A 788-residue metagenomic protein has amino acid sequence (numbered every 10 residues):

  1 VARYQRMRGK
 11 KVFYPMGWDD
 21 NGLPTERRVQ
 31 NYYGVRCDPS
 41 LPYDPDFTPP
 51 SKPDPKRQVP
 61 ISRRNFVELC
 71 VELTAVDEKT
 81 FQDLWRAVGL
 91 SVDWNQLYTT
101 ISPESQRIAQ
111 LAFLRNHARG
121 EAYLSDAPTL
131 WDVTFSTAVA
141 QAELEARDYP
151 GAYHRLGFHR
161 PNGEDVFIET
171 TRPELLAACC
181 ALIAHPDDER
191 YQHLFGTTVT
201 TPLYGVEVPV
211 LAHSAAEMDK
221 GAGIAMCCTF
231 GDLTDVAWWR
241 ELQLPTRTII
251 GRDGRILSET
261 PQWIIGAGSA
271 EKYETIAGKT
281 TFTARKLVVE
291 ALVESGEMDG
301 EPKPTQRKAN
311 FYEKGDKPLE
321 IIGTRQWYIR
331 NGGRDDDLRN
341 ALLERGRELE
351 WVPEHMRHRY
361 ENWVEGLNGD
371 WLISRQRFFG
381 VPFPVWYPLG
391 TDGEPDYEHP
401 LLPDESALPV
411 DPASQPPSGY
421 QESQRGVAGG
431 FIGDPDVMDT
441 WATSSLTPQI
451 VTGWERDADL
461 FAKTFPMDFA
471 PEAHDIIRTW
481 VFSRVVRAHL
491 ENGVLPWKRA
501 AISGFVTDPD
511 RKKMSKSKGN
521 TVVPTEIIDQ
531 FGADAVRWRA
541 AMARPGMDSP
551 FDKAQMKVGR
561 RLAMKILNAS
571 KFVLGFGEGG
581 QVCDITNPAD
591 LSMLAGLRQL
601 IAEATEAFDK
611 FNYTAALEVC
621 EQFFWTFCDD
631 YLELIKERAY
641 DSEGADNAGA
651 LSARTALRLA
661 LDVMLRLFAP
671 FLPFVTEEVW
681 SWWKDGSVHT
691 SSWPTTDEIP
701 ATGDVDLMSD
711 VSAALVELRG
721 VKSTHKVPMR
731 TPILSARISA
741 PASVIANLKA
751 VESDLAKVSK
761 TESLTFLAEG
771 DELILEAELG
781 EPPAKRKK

Functional and structural regions predicted by a protein language model:
V1-D187, C228-W263, L292-R339, E365-N368 (+5 more regions): N-terminal, positively charged nucleic-acid-binding surface of large information/translation enzymes
V1-R3, K10, W18-D19, S105-I108 (+7 more regions): Structured ligand/cofactor/substrate-binding pocket environments in proteins
G34-R64, I264-I276, L401-R425: Charged, glycine/proline-rich intrinsically disordered loops and linkers
R36-L41, R63-E68, A277, L349 (+4 more regions): Short, polar/flexible loop-turn hinges at active-site or ligand-entry regions and domain interfaces
S51-R57, Q82-G89, G205-E217, R339-G346 (+6 more regions): Active-site-adjacent bridging/hinge elements
F135, Y204, G315-D316, L389-D392 (+1 more regions): Short Cys/His-rich metal-coordination motifs, predominantly Zn2+-binding knuckles/fingers
R155, R359, L367-A442, L446 (+2 more regions): Feature 926 captures the class I aminoacyl-tRNA synthetase adenylation module centered on the KMSKS loop
G163-F167, G205-E207, P318, P395-E398: Short, mixed charged/polar active-site loops that provide acid/base catalysis or chelate metal/phosphate cofactors
